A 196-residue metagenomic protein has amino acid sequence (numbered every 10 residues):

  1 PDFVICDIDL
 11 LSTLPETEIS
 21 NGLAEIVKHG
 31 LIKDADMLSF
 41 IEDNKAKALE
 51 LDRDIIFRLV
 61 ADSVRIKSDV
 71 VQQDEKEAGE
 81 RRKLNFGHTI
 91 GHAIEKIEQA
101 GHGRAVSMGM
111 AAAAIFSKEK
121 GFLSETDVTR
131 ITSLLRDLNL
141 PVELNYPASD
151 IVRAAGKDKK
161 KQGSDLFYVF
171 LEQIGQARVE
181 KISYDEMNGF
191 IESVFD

Functional and structural regions predicted by a protein language model:
P1-A46: A glycine/threonine-rich phosphate-anchoring loop and its flanking beta-alpha core in nucleotide/phosphate-binding
D2-V4, A105, F167-Y168: Structural motif
F3-V4, S12, D52, E75-K76 (+1 more regions): Solvent-exposed alpha-helices and their adjacent loops that cap or buttress functional pockets in soluble metabolic
T13-L14, A93, A177: Residues that scaffold the ATP/ADP-binding catalytic core of kinase and kinase-like folds
A24-I26, F122-D196: C-terminal charged capping/lid subdomain of soluble metabolic enzymes
S39-S149: Active-site segments that bind and position negatively charged phosphate/pyrophosphate groups
